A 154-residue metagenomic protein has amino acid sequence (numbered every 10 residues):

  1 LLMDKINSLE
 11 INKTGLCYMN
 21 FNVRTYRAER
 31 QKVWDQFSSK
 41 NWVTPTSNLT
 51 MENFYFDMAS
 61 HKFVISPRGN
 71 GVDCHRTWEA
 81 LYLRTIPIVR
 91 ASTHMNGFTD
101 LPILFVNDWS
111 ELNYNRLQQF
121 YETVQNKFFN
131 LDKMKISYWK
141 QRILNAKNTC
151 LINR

Functional and structural regions predicted by a protein language model:
L1-W78, Y82-F105, R116-R154: Nucleotide-sugar donor-binding catalytic core of glycosyltransferases
N107-W109: Active-site donor-binding loop signature of nucleotide-sugar glycosyltransferases
N113: GIY-YIG nuclease catalytic motif and its immediate N-terminal context
